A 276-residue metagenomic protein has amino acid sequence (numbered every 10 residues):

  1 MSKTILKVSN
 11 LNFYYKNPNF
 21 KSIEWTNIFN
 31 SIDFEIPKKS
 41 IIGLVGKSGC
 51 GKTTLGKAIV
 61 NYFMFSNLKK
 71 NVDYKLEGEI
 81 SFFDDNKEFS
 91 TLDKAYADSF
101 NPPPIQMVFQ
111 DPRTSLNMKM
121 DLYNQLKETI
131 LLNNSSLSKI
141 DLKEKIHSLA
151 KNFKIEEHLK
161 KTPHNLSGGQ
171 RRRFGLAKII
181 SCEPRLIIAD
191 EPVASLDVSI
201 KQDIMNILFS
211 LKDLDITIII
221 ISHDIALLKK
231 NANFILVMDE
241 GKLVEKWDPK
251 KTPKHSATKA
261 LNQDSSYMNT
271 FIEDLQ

Functional and structural regions predicted by a protein language model:
K75-S99: ABC ATPase NBD Q-loop/coupling interface
I140-E157: Conserved ABC ATPase "signature" region
T162-L166, Q170: Conserved ABC ATPase signature
I187-D190: Catalytic Walker B motif of ABC-type/P-loop ATPase nucleotide-binding domains
S222-H223: H-loop/switch region of ABC-family ATPase nucleotide-binding domains
K250-Q276: C-terminal boundary and immediately downstream tail of ABC-type ATPase nucleotide-binding domains
